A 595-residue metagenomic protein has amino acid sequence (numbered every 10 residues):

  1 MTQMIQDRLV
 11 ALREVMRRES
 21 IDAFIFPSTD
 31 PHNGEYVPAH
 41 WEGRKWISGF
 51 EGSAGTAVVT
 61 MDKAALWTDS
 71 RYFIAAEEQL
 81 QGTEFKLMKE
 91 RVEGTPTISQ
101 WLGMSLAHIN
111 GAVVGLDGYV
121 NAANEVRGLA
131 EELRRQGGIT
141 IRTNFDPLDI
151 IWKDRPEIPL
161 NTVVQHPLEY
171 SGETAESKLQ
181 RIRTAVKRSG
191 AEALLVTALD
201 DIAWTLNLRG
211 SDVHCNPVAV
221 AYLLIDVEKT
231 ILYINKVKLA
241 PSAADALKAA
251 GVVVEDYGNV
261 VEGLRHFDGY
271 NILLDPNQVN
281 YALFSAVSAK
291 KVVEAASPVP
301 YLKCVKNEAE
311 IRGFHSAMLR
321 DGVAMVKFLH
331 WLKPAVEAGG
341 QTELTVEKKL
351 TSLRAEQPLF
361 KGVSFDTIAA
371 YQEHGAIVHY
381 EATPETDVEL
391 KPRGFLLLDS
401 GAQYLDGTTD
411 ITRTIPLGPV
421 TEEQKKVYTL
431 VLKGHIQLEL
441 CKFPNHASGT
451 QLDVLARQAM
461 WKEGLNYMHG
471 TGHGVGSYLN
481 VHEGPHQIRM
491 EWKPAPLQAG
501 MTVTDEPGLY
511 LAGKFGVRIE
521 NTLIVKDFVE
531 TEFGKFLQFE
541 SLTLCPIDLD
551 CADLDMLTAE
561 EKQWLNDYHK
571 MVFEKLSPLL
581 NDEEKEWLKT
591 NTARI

Functional and structural regions predicted by a protein language model:
M1-I595: Active-site neighborhoods and metal-handling regions in enzymes and metal-associated proteins
